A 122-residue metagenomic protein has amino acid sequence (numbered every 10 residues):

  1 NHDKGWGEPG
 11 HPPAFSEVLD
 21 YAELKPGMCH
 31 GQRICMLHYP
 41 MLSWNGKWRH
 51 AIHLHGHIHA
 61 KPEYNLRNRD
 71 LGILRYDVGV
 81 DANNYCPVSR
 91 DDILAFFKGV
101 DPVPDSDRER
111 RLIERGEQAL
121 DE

Functional and structural regions predicted by a protein language model:
N1-E122: Catalytic phosphate/metal-binding cores of nucleic-acid and nucleotide-processing enzymes, i.e., regions that mediate
